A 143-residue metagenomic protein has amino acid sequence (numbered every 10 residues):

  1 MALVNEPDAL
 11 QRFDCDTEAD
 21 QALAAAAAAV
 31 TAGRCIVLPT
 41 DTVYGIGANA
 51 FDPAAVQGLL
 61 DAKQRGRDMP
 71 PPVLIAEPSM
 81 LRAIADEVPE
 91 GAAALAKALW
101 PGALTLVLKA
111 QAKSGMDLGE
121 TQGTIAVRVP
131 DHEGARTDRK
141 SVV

Functional and structural regions predicted by a protein language model:
M1-V143: Active-site-adjacent structural elements in enzyme catalytic cores
